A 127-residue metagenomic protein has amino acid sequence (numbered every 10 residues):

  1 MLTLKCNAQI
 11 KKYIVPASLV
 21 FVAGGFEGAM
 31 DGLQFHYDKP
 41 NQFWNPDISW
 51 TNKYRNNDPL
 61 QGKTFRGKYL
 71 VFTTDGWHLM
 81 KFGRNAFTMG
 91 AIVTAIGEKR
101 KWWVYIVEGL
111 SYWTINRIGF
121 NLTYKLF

Functional and structural regions predicted by a protein language model:
M1-K11: Bacterial Sec-dependent N-terminal signal peptides
Q9-F127: Catalytic phosphate/metal-binding cores of nucleic-acid and nucleotide-processing enzymes, i.e., regions that mediate
